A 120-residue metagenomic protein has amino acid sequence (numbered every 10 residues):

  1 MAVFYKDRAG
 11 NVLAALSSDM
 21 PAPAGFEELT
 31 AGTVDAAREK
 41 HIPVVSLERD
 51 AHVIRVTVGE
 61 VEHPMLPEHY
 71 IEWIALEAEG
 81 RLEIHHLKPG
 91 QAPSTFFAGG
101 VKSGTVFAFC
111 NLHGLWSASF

Functional and structural regions predicted by a protein language model:
K6-A9, P21-A24, C110: Short cysteine-rich clusters marking metal-coordination/redox-active sites
A15-A51: Transition segment at domain starts
R55-V58, P93-G100: Exposed aromatic-hydrophobic patches
V58-L66: Short amphipathic, basic-aromatic surface patches that mediate peripheral association with negatively charged
Y70-G80: Extended low-complexity, serine/threonine- and proline-enriched intrinsically disordered segments
A78-H86, W116: Surface-exposed loop/edge segments in extracytoplasmic proteins
K102-L112: Short, aromatic- and glycine-rich surface loops/edge beta-strands on solvent-exposed regions
N111-S119: Short acidic/polar inter-strand loop motif in beta-rich domains
